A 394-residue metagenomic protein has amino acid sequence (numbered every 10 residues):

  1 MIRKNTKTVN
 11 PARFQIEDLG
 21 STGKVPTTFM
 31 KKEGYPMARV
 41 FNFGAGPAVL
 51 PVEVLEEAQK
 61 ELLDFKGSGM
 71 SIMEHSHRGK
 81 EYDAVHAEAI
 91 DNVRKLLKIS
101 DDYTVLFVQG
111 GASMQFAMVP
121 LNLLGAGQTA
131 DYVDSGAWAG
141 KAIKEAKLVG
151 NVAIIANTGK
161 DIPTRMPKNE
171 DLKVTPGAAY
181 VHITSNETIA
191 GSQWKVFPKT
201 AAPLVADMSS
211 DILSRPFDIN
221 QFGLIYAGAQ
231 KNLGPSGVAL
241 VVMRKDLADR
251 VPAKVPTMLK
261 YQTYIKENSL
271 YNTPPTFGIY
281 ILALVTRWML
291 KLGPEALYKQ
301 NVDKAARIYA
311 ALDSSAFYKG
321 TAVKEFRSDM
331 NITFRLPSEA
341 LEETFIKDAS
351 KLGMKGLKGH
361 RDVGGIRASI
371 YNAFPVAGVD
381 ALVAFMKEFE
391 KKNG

Functional and structural regions predicted by a protein language model:
K32-V40, K351, G364-G394: PLP-dependent enzyme catalytic core of the Aspartate aminotransferase-like
R39-I90: A glycine-/small-polar-enriched, mobile loop at the entrance of the PLP active site in fold-type I
P51, A229-Y309, V323, K392-G394: Active-site C-terminal subdomain of aminotransferase-like
M70-Q115, N122, A137, E145: Conserved N-terminal alpha-helix of the aminotransferase class I/II PLP-enzyme fold
L124-G140: Conserved PLP-anchoring active-site segment centered on the Schiff-base-forming lysine
A146, N157-I212: Active-site phosphate-binding strand-loop segment of PLP-dependent enzymes
V205, D218-Q230: Conserved active-site segment immediately N-terminal to the catalytic lysine that forms the internal aldimine
Y318-A349: Conserved PLP-binding catalytic core of the aspartate aminotransferase-like
